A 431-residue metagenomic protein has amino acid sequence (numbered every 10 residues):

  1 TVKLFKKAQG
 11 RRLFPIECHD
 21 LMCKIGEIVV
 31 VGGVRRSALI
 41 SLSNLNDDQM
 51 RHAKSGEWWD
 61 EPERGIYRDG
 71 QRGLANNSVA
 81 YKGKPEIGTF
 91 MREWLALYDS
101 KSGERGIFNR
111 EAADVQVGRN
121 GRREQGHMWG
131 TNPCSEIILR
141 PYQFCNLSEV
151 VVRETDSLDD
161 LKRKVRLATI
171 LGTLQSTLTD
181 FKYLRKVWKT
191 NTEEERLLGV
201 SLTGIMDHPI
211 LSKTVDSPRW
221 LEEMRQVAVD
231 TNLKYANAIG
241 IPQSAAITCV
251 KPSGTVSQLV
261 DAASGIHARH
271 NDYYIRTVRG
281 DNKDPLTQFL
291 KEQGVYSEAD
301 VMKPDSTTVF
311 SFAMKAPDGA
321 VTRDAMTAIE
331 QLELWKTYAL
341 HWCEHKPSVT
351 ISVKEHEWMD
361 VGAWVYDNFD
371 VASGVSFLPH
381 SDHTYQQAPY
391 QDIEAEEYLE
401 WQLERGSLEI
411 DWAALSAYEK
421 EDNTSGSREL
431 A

Functional and structural regions predicted by a protein language model:
T1, E17-I25, F90-E93, Q143 (+8 more regions): General structural feature for long, well-ordered alpha-helical segments within catalytic domains of soluble enzymes
T1-R11, I28-G32, R153, L171-F181 (+5 more regions): Change "in soluble alpha/beta enzymes" to "in soluble alpha/beta proteins
T1-V152: Active-site cavity-forming subdomains of large catalytic enzyme subunits
L4-I16, E154-K162, Y183-W188, P209-W220: Inter-helical turn/loop segments and adjacent helix faces that build the functional surface of alpha-helical bundle
D20-V31, I170-T179, N191-H208, V250-V256: Core structural elements
V34-K84, T179-K189, G204-P252: Internal maturation/activation junctions in enzymes
V79, E86-T89, D160, T190 (+1 more regions): Non-transmembrane, amphipathic alpha-helical segments
L97-D99, G106-N109, Q116-L184, N191-E194 (+2 more regions): Catalytic alpha/beta core of large soluble enzyme barrels
